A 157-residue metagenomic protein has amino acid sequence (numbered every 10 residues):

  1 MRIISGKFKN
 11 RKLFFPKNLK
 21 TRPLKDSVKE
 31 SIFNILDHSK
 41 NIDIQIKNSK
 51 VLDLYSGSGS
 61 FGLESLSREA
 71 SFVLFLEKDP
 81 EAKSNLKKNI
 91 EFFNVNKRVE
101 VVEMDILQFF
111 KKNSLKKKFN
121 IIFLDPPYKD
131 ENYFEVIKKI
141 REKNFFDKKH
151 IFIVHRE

Functional and structural regions predicted by a protein language model:
M1-E157: Class I S-adenosyl-L-methionine-dependent methyltransferase catalytic core
